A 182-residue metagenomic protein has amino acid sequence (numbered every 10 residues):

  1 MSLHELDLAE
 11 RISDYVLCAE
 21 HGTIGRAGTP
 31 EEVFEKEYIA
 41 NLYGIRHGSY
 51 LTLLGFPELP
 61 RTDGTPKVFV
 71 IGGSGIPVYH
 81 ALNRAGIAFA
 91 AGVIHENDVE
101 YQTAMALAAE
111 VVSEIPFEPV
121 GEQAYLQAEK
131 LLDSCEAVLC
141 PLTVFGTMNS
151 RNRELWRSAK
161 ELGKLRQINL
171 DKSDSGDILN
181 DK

Functional and structural regions predicted by a protein language model:
L3-H4: H-loop/switch region of ABC-family ATPase nucleotide-binding domains
A9-R11: A short, surface-exposed alpha-helical micro-motif characterized by mixed small hydrophobic and charged/polar residues
D14: Receiver (REC) domain switch/active-site residues of two-component response regulators
L17, H21-E32: Conserved switch/coupling elements of ABC/ABC-like ATPase nucleotide-binding domains
G44-Q123, C140-P141, G146-S150, R166-K182: ABC ATPase nucleotide-binding domains
E122-L131: A short, acidic, amphipathic alpha-helical segment used as a generic capping/interface helix at domain edges
C135: An anion/phosphate-binding loop that grips the pyrophosphate of nucleotide cofactors and donors
S150-L165: A short, gly/pro- and small-residue-rich
